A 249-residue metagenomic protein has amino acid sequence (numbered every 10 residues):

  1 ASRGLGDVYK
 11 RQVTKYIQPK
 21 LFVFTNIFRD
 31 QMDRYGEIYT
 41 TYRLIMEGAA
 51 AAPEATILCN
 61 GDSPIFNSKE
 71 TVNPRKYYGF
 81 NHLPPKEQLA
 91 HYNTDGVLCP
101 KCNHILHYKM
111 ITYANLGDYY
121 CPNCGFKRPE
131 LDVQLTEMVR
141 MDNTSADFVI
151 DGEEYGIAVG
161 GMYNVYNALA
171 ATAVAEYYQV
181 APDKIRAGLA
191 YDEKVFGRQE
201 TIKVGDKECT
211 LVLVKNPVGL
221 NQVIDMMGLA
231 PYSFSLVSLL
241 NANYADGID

Functional and structural regions predicted by a protein language model:
A1-Y9: Single conserved hydrophobic/aromatic residue that forms the stacking wall/gate of nucleotide- or nucleobase-binding
K10, G61-I65: Short, polar loop motifs at secondary-structure junctions
K10-R29, K69-E154: Extended acidic/charged loop-beta regions that coordinate divalent cations and stabilize anionic phosphate/carboxylate
Y16-Q18, G48-P53, E70-V72, A230-Y232 (+1 more regions): Short, conserved loop/helix-junction motifs that constitute active-site signature segments in enzyme catalytic cores
I17-F24, L116-P129, V159-A190: A conserved, hydrophobic alpha-helical segment in the catalytic core of large ATP/adenylate-utilizing enzymes
M32-T40, G247-I248: Glycine/threonine-rich flexible loop motifs
R140-N143, A175-V214: Gly/charged, well-structured mid-domain segments that form the phosphate/adenylate-handling core of ATP-dependent
V195, L213-D249: Active-site beta-alpha connecting loops in nucleotide-dependent enzymes
